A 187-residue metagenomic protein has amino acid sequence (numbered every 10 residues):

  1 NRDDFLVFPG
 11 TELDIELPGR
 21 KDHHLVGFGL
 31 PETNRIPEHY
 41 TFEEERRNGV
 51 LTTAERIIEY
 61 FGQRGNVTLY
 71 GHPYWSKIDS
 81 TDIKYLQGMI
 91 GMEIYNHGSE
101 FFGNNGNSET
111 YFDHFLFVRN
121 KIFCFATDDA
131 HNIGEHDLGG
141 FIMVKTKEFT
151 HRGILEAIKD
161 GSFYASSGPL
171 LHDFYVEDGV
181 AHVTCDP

Functional and structural regions predicted by a protein language model:
N1-V67, G71, I78-S80, Y85-Q87 (+6 more regions): A metal-dependent hydrolase metal-coordination microenvironment
S76, S80, S99, S108 (+3 more regions): Generic serine detector
E93-S99, L116-R119, S162: Short, well-ordered alpha-helical segments in soluble proteins
R119-I122, A130-P187: C-terminal functional module detector
